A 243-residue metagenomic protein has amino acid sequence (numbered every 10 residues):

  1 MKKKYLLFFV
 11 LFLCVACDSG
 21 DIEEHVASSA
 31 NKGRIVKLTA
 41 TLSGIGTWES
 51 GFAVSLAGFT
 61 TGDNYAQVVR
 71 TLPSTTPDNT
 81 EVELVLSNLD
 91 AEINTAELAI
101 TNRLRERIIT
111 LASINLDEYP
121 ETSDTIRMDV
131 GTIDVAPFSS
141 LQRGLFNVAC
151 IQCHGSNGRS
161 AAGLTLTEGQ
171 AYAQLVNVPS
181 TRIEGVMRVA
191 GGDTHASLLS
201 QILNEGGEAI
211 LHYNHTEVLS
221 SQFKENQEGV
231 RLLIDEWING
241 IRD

Functional and structural regions predicted by a protein language model:
K2-F8: Sec-dependent signal peptide recognition, specifically the positively charged N-region followed immediately by
V10-L42: Bacterial Sec-dependent N-terminal signal peptides
S19, R103-D129: Structured interaction patches on ligand/partner-binding surfaces of diverse proteins
G46-D63: Short, ordered, surface-exposed loop/turn motifs in non-cytosolic proteins
N64-N79, S113-L116, G169: Solvent-exposed serine/threonine-rich low-complexity stretches and specific carbohydrate-binding patches
N79-T95: Short Pro-Gly-centered beta-turn/loop motif in secreted/extracellular proteins
V135-H154: Sequence/structural segment immediately N-terminal to covalent heme-attachment motifs in c-type and related
V148-N157, A161, T165-D243: Electron-transfer interface patches adjacent to heme c in soluble/periplasmic c-type cytochromes and di-/multiheme
